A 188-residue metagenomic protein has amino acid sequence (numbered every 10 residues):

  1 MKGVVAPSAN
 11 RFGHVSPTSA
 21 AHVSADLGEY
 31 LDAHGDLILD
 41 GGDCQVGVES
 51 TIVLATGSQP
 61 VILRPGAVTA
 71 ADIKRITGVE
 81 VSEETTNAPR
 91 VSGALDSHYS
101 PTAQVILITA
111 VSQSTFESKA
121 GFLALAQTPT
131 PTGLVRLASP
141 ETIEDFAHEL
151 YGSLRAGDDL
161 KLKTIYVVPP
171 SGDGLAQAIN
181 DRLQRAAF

Functional and structural regions predicted by a protein language model:
M1-F188: Active-site-adjacent structural elements in enzyme catalytic cores
